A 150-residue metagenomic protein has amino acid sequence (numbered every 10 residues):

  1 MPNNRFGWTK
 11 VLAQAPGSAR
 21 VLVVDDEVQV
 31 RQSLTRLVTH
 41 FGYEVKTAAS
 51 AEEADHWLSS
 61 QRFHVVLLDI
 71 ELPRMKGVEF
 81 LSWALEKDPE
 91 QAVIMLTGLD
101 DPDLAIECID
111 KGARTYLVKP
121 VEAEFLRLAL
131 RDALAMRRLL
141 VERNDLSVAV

Functional and structural regions predicted by a protein language model:
M1-L22, R137-V150: Non-catalytic signal-transmission and effector/linker regions of two-component phosphorelay proteins
R5, L22, T47-V65: Acidic, metal-coordinating helix/loop segments flanking the phosphotransfer/catalytic sites of two-component signaling
V28-K46: Two-component/phosphorelay signaling modules centered on CheY-like receiver
H56, V78-E90, E107: Short amphipathic alpha-helix used as the core "switch/output" element in two-component signaling
D103, V121-L134, R138: C-terminal output helix
